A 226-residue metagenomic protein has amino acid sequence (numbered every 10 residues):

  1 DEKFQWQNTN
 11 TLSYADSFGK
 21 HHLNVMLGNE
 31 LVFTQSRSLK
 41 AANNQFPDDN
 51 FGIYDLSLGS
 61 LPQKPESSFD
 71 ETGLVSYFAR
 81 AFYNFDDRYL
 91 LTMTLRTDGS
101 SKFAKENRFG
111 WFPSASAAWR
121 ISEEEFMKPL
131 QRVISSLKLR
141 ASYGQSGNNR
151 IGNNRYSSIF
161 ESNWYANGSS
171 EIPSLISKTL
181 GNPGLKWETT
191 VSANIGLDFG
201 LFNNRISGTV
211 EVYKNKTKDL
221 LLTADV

Functional and structural regions predicted by a protein language model:
D1-V226: Extracellular/periplasmic, surface-exposed regions of secreted and cell-surface proteins
